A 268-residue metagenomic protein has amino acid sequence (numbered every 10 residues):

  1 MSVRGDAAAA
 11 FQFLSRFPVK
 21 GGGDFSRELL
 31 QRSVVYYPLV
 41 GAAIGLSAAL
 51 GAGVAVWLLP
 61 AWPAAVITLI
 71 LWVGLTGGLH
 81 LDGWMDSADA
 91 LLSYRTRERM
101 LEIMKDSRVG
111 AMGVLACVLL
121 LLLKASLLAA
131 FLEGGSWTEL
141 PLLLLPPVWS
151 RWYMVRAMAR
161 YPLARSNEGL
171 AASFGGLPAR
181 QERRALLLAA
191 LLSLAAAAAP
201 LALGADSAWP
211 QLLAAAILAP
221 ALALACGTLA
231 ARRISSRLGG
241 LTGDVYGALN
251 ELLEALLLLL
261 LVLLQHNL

Functional and structural regions predicted by a protein language model:
M1-G77, R95-R99, D106-L268: Hydrophobic alpha-helical transmembrane segments
D82, L101-E102: Glycine/small-residue-rich loop that forms an oxyanion/phosphate-binding "nest" at active or ligand-binding sites
